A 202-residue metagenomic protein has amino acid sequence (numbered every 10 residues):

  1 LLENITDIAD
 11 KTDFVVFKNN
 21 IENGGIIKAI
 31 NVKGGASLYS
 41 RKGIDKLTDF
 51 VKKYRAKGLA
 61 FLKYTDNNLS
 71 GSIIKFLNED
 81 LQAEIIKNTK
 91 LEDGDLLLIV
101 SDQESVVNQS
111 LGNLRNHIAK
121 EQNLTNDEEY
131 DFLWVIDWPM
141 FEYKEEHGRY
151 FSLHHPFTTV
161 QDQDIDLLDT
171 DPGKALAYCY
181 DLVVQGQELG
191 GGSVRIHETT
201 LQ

Functional and structural regions predicted by a protein language model:
L1-Q202: Class II aminoacyl-tRNA synthetase catalytic cores and aaRS-like
